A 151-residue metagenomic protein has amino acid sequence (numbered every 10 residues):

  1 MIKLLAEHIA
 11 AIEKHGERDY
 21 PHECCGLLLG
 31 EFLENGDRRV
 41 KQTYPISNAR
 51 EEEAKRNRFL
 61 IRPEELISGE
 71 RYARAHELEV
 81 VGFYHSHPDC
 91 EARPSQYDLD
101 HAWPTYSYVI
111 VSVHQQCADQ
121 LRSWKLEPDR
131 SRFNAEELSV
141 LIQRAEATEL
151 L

Functional and structural regions predicted by a protein language model:
M1-V80, D89-L151: Conserved beta-strand-loop surface patch within small alpha/beta domains used for substrate/adaptor or ligand engagement
S86: Residue-level "edge-of-site" marker
